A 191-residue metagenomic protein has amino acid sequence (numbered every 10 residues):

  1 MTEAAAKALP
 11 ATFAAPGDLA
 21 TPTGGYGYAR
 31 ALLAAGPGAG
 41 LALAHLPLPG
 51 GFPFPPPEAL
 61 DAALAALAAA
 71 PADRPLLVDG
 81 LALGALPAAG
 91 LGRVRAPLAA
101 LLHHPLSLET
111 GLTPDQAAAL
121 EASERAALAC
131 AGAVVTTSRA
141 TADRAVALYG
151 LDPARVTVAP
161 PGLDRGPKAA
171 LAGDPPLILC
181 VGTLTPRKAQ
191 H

Functional and structural regions predicted by a protein language model:
M1-G50, A70: N-terminal subdomain of nucleotide-sugar transferases
P16, T137, C180-L184: Short hydrophobic "strand-cap" motifs at the C-terminus of beta-strands
G24, K188-Q190: Active-site helix-initiating loop/hinge in glycosyltransferases
P75-L77, L91-T110: Active-site proximal beta-strand in glycosyltransferases
V78-L83: Short His-centered aromatic/hydrophobic patch
D115-V134: Membrane-proximal helix-turn-helix segments that form the acceptor-binding/catalytic region of lipid-linked
A140, A159-G162: Carbohydrate-associated surface elements
A170-K188: Conserved donor-binding/catalytic core segment of Leloir-type glycosyltransferases
